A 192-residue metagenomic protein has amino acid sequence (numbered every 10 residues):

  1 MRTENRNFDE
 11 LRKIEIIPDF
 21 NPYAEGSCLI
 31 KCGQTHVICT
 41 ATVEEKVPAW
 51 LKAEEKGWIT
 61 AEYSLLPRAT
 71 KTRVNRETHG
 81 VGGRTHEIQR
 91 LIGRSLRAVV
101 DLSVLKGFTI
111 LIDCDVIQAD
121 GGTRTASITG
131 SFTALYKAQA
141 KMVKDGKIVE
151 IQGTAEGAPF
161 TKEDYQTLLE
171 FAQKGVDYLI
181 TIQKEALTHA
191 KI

Functional and structural regions predicted by a protein language model:
M1-A24, C28: Short, Gly/Pro- and small/polar-rich lid/capping loops
L11, A24-E25, G33-T35, K56 (+3 more regions): Short coil/turn connectors at secondary-structure junctions
K13-I14, Y23-A24, T42-E45, L187 (+1 more regions): N-terminal presequence-like segments and the immediate start of the first folded domain
F20, C28-L105, Q152-T161, Y165-T167: Glycine-rich, flexible beta-strand/loop modules in the N-terminal catalytic cores of phosphate-handling
S27-C28, T129, E170: Short alpha-helical basic/polar micro-motif
T60, L111-D115, E150: Conserved beta-strand segments that form the floor/walls of ligand-binding pockets within enzyme and binding domains
R90, L111-Q118, G122-K141: Conserved mixed alpha/beta catalytic, RNA-binding, or beta-rich assembly cores of soluble enzyme, regulatory
V104, G122-A126, Y136-I192: A structural signal for small-residue-enriched, beta-sheet-centric alpha/beta enzyme cores and oligomeric scaffold folds
